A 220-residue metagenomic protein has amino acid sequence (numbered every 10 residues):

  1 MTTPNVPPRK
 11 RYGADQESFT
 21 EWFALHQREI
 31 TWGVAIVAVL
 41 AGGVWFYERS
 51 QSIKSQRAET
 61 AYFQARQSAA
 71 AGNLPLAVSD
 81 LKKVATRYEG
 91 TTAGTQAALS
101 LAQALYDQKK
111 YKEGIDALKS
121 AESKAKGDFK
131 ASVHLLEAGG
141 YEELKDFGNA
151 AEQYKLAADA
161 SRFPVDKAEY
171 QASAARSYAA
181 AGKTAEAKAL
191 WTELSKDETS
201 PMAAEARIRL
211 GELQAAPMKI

Functional and structural regions predicted by a protein language model:
M1-I36: N-terminal positive-inside, membrane-proximal cytosolic segments immediately preceding the first
I53, A85-G94, S123-K130, A158-K167 (+1 more regions): Short solvent-exposed coil/turn linkers within tandem alpha-helical repeat scaffolds
L74-P75, Y111, F147, T184: TPR-repeat structural position
